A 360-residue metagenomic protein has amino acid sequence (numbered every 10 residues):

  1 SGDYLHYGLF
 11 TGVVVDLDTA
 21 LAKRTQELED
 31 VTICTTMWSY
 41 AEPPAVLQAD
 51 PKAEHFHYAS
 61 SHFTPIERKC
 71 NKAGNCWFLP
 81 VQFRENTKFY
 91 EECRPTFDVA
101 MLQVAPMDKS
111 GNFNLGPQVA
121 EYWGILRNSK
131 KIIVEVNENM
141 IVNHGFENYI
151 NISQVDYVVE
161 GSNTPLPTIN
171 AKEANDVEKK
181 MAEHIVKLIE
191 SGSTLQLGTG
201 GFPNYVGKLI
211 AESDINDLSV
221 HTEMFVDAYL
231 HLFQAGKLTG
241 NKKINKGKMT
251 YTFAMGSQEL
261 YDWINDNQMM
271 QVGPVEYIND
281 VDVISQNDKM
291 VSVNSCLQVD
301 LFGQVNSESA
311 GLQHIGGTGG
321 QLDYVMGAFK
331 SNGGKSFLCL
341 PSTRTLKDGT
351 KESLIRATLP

Functional and structural regions predicted by a protein language model:
S1-P360: Conserved alpha/beta enzyme-core scaffold
